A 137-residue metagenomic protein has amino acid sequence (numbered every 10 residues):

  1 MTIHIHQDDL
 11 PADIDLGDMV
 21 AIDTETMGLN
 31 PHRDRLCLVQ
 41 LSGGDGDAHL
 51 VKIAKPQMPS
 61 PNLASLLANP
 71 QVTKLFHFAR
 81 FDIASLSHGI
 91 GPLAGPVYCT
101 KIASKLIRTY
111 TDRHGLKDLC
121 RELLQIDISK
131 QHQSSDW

Functional and structural regions predicted by a protein language model:
M1-D118, E122: Conserved RNase H-like, two-metal-ion catalytic cores of nucleic-acid enzymes
D118-W137: A short, charged helix-loop
